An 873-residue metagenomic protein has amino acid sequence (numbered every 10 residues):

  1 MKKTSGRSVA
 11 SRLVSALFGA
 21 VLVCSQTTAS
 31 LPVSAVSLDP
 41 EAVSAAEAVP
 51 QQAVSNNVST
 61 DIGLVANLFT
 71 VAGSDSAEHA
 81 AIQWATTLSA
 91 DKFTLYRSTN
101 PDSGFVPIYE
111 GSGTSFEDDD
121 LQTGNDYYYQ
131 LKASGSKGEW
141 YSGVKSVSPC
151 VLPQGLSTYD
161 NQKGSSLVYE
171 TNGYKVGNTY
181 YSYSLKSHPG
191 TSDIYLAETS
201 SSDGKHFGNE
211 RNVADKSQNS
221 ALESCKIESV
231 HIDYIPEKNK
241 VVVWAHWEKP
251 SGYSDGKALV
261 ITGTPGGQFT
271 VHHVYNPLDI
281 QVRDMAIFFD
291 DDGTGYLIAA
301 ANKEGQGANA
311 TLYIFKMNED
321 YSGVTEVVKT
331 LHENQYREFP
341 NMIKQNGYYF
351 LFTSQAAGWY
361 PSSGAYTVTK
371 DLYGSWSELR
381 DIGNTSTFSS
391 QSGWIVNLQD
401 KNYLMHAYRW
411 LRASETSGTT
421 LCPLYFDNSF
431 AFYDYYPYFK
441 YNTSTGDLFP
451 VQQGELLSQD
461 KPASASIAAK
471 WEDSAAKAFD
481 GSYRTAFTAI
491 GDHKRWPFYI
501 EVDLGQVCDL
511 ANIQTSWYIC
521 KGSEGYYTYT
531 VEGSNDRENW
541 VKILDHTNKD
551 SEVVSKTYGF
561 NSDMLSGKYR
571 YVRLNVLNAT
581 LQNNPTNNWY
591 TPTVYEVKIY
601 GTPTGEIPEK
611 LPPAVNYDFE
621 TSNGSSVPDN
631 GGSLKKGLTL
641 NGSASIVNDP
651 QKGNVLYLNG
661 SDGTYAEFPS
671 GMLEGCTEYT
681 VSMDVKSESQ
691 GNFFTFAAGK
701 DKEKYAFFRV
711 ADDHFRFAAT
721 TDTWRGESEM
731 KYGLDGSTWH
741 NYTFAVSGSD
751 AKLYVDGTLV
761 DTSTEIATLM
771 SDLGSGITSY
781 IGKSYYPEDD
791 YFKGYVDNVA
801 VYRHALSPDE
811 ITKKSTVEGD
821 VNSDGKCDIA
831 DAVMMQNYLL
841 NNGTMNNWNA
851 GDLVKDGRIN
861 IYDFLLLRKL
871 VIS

Functional and structural regions predicted by a protein language model:
L13, L17, C24, T28-V36 (+3 more regions): Cellulosome-associated attachment modules in secreted, modular CAZymes
V49, V54-I62, T445-G505, Y518-G525 (+4 more regions): Disordered, acidic Ser/Thr/Pro-rich linker "stalks" and the adjacent N-terminal cap of the next globular domain
P50-L88, T123, G138-C150: Pro/Thr/Ser/Gly-rich low-complexity, intrinsically disordered linker/stalk tracts
A85, S482-L544, T557-E606, D809-E810: Aromatic, loop-rich ligand-recognition surfaces of beta-strand-rich domains
G307, K610-A614, T621-K635, N641 (+4 more regions): Extracellular glycan-recognition modules
F717-N741: Short, aromatic/His-centered strand-loop micro-motif at the edge of beta-sheets
T738-K752: Localized edge beta-strand/strand-to-loop motifs within extracellular or lumenal beta-rich domains
S763-Y795: Flexible glycan-contacting loops in extracellular carbohydrate-active proteins
